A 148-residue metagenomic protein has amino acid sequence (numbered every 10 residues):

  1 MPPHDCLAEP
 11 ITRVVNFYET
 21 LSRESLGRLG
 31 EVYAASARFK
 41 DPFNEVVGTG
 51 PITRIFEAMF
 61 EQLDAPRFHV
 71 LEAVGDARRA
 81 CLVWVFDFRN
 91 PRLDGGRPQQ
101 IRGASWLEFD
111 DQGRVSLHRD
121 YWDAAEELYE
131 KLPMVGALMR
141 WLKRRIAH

Functional and structural regions predicted by a protein language model:
M1-G27, E31, R145-H148: Short, low-complexity N-terminal intrinsically disordered segments enriched in polar/charged residues
E9, R13, P51, Q99: Soluble or luminal CAZymes and related metallo-dependent hydrolases
R13-N16, E31, R54, A58-E61 (+3 more regions): Charged/polar, solvent-exposed surface patches and flexible loops
V14, Y18, Y33, F56 (+2 more regions): Hydrophobic alpha-helical core bundles mediating ligand binding, dimerization, or RNAP-core interactions
N16, T20, R38-F39, P91: General structural signal for alpha-helix termini and helix-helix connectors
L26-A80: A solvent-exposed, acidic/Ser-Thr-rich amphipathic alpha-helical stretch
E61-R67, L71-H148: A beta-strand edge to alpha-helix "cap/lid" segment located at domain peripheries
